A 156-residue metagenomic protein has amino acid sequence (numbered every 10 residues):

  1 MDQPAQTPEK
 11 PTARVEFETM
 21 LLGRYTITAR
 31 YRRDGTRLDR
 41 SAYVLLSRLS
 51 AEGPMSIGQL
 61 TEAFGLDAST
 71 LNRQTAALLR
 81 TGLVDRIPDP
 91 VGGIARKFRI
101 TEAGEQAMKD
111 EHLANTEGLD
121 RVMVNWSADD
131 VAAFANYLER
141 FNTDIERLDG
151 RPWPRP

Functional and structural regions predicted by a protein language model:
M1-K10, D129-P156: C-terminal regulatory/oligomerization modules of transcriptional regulators
M1-R40, P156: N-terminal leader segment of winged-helix/HTH proteins
E16-T19, A42, L46, T101 (+1 more regions): Generic structural concept
T19, A42, F64, T75 (+3 more regions): Short amphipathic alpha-helical/adjacent loop interface patches that line ligand and macromolecule-binding sites
R24, S47-A51, H112, E139: Short, locally clustered residues in the helix-turn-helix/winged-helix DNA-binding domain
I27-T70, T75, T81-L83, K97 (+1 more regions): N-terminal helix-turn-helix DNA-binding core of bacterial DNA-binding proteins
A76-N136: Charged, amphipathic alpha-helical coiled-coil/dimerization segments
